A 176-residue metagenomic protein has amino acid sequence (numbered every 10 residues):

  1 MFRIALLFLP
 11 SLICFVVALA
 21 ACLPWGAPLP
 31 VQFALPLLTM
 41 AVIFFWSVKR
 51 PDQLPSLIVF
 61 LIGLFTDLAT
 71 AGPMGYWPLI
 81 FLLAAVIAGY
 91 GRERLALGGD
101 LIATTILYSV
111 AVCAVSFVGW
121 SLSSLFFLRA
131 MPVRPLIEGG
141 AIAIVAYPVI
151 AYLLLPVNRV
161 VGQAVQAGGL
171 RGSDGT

Functional and structural regions predicted by a protein language model:
M1-T176: Terminal, non-globular segments
